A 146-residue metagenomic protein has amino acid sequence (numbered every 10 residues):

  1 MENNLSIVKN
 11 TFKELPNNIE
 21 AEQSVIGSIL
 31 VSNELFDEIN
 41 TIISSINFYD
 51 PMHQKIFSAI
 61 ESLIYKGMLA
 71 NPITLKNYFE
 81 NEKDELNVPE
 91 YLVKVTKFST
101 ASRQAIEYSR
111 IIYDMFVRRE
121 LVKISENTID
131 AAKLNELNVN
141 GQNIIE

Functional and structural regions predicted by a protein language model:
M1-V117: Noncatalytic partner-interaction/assembly domains of nucleic-acid and motor enzyme complexes, especially the accessory
L121-E126, A131-E146: Non-catalytic interaction/clamp surfaces of large macromolecular machines
